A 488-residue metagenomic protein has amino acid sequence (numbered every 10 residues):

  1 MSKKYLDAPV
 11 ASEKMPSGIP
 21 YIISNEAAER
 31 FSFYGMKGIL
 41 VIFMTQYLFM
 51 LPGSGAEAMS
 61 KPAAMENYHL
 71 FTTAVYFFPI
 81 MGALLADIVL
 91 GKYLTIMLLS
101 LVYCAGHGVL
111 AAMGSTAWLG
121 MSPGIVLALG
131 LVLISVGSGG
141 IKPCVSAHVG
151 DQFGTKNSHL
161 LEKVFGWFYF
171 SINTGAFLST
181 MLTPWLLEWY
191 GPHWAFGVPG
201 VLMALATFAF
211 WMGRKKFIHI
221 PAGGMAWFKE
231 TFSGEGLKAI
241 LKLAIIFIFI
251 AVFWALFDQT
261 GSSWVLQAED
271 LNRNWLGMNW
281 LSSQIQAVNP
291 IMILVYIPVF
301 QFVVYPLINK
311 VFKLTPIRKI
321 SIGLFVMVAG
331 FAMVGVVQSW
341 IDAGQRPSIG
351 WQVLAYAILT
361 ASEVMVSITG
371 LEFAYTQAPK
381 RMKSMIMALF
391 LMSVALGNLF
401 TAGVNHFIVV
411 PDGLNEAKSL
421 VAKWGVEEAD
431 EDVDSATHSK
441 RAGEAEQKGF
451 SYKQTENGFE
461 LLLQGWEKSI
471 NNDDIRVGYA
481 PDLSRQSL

Functional and structural regions predicted by a protein language model:
M1-S24, T155-E162, G166, S171 (+11 more regions): Intracellular loop-helix junctions on the cytosolic face of multi-pass helical membrane proteins
G38, F77-L84, A111-A112, N173-W189 (+2 more regions): A gly/Pro-rich, aromatic-decorated transmembrane alpha-helix motif that marks the paired, flexible gating helices
G38-M65, S262-I285: Short amphipathic helix-loop junctions that connect adjacent transmembrane helices in Major Facilitator Superfamily/SLC
E66-D87, A287-F302: Central cavity-lining transmembrane alpha-helices of secondary-active solute carriers, predominantly the Major
I88-Y103, P306-M327, R381: Cytoplasmic membrane-interface "Motif A"-like loop-to-helix N-cap segments of 12-TM Major Facilitator Superfamily
L99-S122, F325-G344: C-terminal ends and interior cores of transmembrane alpha-helices in multi-pass membrane transporters/permeases
A105-G106, G120-I141, V336-V337, A343-M365: Hydrophobic core of transmembrane alpha-helices in multi-pass small-molecule transporters, especially MFS/SLC-type
G140-T155, E363-A378: Intracellular juxtamembrane helix-capping segments at the cytosolic ends of symmetry-related transmembrane helices
